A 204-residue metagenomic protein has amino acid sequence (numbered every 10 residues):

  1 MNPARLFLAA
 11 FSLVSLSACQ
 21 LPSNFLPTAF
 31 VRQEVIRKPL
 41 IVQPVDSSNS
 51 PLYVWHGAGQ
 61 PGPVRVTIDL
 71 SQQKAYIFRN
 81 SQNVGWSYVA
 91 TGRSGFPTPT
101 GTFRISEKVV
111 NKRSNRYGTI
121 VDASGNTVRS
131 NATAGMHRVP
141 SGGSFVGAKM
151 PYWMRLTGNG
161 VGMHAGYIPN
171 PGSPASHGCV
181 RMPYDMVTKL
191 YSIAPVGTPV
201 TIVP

Functional and structural regions predicted by a protein language model:
N2-P204: N-terminal pre-domains immediately preceding structured catalytic cores
